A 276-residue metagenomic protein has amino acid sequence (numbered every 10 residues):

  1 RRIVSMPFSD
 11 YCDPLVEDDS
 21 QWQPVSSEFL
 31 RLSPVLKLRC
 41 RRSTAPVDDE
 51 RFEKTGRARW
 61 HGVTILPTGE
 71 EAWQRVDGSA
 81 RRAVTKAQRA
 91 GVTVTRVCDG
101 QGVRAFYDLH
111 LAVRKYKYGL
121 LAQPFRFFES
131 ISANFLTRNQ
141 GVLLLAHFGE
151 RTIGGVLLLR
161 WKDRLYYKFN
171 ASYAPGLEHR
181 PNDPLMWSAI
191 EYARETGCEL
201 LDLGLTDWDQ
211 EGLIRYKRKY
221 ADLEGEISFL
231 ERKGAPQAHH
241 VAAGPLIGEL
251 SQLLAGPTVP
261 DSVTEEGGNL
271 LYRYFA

Functional and structural regions predicted by a protein language model:
R1, R41-E178, E191-Y192: A conserved beta-strand-loop-helix scaffold within acyl/acetyltransferase catalytic domains
R1, S9, E17, Q23-E28 (+1 more regions): Aromatic (often tryptophan-rich) hydrophobic motifs at membrane interfaces
I3-V47: A gly/proline- and charged-residue-enriched helix-loop-helix capping module
M6, R75-V84, A243-L250: Short intrinsically disordered coil segments
F8, L32, K54-A58, Q88 (+1 more regions): A short, structural micro-pattern
E28-R31, F52-K54, K86, K219: A general structural signal for short secondary-structure junctions and capping/turn motifs
S43-E71, C198-A276: Active-site/acyl-donor-binding loops of N-acyltransferases
